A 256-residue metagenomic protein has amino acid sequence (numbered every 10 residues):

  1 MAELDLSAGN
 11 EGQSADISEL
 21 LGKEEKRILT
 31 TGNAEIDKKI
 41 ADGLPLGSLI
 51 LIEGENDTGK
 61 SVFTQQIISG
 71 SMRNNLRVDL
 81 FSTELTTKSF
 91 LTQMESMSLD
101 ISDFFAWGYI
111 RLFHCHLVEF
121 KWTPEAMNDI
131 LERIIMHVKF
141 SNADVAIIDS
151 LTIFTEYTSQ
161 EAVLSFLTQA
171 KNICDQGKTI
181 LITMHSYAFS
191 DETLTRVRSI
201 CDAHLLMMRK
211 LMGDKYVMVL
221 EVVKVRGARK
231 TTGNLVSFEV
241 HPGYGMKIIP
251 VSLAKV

Functional and structural regions predicted by a protein language model:
M1-L21, A228-V256: C-terminal regions of RecA-like/P-loop NTPase motor modules
A15-A34: N-terminal pre-Walker A segment at the start of P-loop NTPase domains
T31-G43: Pre-Walker A adenine-sensing motif
I50-E53: Short hydrophobic/aromatic beta-strand immediately N-terminal to the Walker A/P-loop
E55-V118: Conserved P-loop
R77, Y109, N142-V145, Q176-M184: Loop/turn-to-beta-strand initiation segments
C115-D175: Phosphate-binding/switch loop-helix module in NTP-utilizing enzymes
M184-G245: Phosphate-binding/switch region of NTP-binding enzymes
